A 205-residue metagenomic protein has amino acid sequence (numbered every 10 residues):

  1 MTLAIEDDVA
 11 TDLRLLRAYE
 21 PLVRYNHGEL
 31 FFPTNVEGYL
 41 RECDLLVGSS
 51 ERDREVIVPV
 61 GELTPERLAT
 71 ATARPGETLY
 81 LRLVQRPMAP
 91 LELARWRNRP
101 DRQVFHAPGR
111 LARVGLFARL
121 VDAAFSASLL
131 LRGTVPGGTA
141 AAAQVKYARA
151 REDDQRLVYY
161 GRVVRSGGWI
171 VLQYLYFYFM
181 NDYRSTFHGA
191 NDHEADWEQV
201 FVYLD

Functional and structural regions predicted by a protein language model:
M1-D196: A domain-level signal for the mature, folded cores of soluble proteins
E194-E198, Y203-D205: Compact beta-sheet-dominated globular domain cores
